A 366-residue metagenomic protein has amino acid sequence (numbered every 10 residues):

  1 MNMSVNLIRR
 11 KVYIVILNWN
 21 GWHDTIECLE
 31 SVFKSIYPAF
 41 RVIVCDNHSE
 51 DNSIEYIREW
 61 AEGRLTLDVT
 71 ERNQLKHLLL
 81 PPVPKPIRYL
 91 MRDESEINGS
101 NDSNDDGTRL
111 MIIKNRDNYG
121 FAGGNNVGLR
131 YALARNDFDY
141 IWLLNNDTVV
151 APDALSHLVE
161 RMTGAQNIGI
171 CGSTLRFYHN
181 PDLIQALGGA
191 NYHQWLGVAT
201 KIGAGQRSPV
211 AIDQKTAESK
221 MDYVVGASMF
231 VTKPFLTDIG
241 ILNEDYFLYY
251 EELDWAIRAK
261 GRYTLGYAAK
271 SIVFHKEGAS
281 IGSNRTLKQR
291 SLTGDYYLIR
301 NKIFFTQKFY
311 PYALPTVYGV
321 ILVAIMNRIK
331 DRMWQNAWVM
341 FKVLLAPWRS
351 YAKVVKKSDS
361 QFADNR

Functional and structural regions predicted by a protein language model:
M1-K34, V69, P82-I87, R92-D105: N-proximal low-complexity "stem/linker" segments adjacent to membrane-targeting elements
E30-A39, W60-R64: Short, acidic, metal-binding catalytic loop of nucleotide-sugar glycosyltransferases
N52, T148-R161: Acidic donor-binding/catalytic loop of UDP-sugar-dependent glycosyltransferases, especially processive GT2
H77-L78, E94-S95, K114-A134, N146: Glycine-rich, basic loop-to-helix element that forms the pyrophosphate-binding segment of sugar-nucleotide handling
L78, P82, Y89, D105-D106 (+3 more regions): Acidic/His-rich active-site region of diverse nucleotide-sugar glycosyltransferases
D137-V149: Short beta-strand-to-loop acidic/aromatic patch adjacent to the donor-nucleotide binding site
D222-I272: A short, conserved alpha-helix in the catalytic core of glycosyltransferases
T293, Y297-L298, P311-R366: Non-catalytic, C-terminal membrane-associated alpha-helical segments of glycosyltransferases
